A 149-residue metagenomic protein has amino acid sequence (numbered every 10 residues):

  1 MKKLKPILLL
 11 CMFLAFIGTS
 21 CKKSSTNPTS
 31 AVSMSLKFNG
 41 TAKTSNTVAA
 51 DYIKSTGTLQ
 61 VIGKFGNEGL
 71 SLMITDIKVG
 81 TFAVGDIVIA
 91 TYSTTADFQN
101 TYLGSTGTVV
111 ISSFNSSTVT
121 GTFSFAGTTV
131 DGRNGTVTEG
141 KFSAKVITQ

Functional and structural regions predicted by a protein language model:
M1-K3, G66, G121: Hydrophobic transmembrane alpha-helix bundles
K3-P6, F16-G40: Bacterial Sec-dependent N-terminal signal peptides
C11-L14: Long amphipathic alpha-helical coiled-coil/heptad-repeat bundle
S20-T29, N67-I74, S143-Q149: Repeat-unit-sized solenoid/scaffold elements
V32-K37, T41-T118, A126-V130: Surface-exposed helix/loop patches within compact recognition domains
S112-Q149: C-terminal or internal capping secondary-structure element at the end of a domain, subdomain, or sheet
